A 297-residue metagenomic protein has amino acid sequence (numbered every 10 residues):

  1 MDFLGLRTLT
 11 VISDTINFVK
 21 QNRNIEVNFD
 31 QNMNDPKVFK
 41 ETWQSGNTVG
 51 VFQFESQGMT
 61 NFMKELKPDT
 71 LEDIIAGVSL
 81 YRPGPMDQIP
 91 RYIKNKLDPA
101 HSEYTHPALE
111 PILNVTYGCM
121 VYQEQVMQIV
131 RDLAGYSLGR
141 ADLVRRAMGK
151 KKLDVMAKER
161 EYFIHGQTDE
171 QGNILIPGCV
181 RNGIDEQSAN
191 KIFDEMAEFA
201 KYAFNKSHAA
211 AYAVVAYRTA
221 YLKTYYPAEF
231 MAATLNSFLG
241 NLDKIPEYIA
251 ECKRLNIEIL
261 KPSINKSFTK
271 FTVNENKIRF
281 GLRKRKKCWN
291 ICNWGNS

Functional and structural regions predicted by a protein language model:
M1-S297: Noncatalytic, beta-rich nucleic-acid-contacting surfaces in large DNA/RNA-processing enzymes
